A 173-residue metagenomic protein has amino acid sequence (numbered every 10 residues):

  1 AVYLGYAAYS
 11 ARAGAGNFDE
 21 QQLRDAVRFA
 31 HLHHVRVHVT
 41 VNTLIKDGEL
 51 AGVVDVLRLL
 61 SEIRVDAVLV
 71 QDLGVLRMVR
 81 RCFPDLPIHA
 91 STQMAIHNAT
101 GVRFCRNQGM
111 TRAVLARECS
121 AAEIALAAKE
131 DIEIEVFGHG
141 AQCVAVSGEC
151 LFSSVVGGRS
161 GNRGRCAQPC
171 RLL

Functional and structural regions predicted by a protein language model:
A1-I96, V114-C119, E123-L173: Active-site pocket-lining/capping segments in soluble small-molecule metabolic enzymes
N98-T100: Conserved nucleotide-cofactor-binding alpha/beta core module
G109-M110: As written
